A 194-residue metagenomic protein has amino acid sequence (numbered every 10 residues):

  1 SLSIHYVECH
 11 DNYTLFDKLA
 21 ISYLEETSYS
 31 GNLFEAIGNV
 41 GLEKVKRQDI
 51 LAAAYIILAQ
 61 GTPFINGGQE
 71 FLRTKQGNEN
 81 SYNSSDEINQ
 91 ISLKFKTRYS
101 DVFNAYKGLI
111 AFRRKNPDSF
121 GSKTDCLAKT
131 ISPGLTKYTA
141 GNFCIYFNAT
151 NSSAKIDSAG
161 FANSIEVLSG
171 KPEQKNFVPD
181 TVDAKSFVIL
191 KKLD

Functional and structural regions predicted by a protein language model:
S1-F161: Loop/helix patches that line or flank the sugar-binding groove of alpha-linked glycan CAZymes
V7, L168-K171, K191: Residues at the C-termini of beta-strands that transition into short coil/loop
A154, I165-V167, F177-P179: Hydrophobic transmembrane signal anchors and adjacent membrane-proximal interface regions, especially in viral
A159-P172: Solvent-exposed beta-hairpin/edge-strand motifs
K175-D194: C-terminal beta-strand-rich structural cap/linker in extracellular carbohydrate-active enzymes
